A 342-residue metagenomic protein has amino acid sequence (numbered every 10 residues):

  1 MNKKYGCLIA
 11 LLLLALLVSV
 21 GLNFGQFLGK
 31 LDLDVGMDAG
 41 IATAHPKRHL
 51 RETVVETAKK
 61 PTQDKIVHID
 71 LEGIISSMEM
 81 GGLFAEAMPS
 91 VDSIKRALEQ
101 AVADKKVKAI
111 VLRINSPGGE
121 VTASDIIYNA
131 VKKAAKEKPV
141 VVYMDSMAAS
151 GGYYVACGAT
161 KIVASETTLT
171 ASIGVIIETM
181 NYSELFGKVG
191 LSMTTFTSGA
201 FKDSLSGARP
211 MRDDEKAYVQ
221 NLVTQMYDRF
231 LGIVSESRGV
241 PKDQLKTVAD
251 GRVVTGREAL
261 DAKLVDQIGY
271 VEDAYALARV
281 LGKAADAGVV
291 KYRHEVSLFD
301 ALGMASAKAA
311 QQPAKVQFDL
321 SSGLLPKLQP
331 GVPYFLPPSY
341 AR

Functional and structural regions predicted by a protein language model:
M1-V142, S146-A149, K161-S165, I177-R342: N-terminal organellar transit peptides
Y154-V155, L185: Hydrophobic/aromatic ligand-binding patch that stacks against planar heteroaromatic rings of cofactors or nucleotides
V155-K161: Alpha-helix C-terminal capping segments
S172: Extracytoplasmic ligand-binding site segments that recognize negatively charged/polar headgroups
